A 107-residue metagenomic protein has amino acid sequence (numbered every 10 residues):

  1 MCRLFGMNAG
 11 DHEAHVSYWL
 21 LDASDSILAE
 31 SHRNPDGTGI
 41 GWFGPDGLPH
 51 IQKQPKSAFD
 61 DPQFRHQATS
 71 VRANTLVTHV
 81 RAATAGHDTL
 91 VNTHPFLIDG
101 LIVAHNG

Functional and structural regions predicted by a protein language model:
M1-D61, L76: Extreme N-terminus nucleophile/cap motif
C2, L101-G107: Conserved beta-strand-loop-short alpha-helix elements that form and flank the Mn2+/Mg2+-coordinating active site
M7-G10, H79-A82, N106: Fold-independent oxyanion-binding glycine-rich loops and adjacent beta-strand/coil segments at enzyme active sites
I40, G100-L101: Generic short beta-strand
Q54-S70, N74, T78-D99: Short acidic (Asp/Glu) patches
